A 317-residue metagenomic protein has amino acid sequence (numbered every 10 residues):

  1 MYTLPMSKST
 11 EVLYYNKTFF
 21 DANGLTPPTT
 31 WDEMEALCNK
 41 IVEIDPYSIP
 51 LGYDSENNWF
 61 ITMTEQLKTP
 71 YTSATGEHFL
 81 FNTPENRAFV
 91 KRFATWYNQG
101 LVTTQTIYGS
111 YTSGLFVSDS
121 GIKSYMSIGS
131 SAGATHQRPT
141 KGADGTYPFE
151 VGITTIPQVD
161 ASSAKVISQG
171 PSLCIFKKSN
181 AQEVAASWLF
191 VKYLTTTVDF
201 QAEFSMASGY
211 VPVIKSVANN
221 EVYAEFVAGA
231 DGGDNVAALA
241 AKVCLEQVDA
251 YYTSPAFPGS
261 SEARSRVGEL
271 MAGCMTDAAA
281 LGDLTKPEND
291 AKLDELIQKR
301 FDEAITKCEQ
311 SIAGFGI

Functional and structural regions predicted by a protein language model:
M1-T29, E35, Y53-G76, V90 (+4 more regions): Periplasmic solute-binding protein
Y2-T3, E43-S55, T197-A207, K307-G316: Bilobed periplasmic-binding protein-like "clamshell/Venus-flytrap" ligand-binding domains
F19-F20, N39-K40, S110-S127, E269 (+1 more regions): Short helices/loops that flank or line small-molecule/ion binding pockets
D21, V243-I317: Conserved C-terminal helix/tail region of periplasmic/extracytoplasmic solute-binding proteins
A22-N23, Q99-V102, K141-K215: Extracytoplasmic/periplasmic substrate-recognition and gating elements
P28-W31, V102-Y111: Short beta-strand-to-loop elements that line the ligand-binding cleft of bilobed periplasmic-binding protein-like
L37-K40, E77-I107, I156: Glycine-centered hinge/linker elements that transmit conformational signals in sensory and ligand-binding systems
E56, I128-Q137, P171: Beta->alpha turn/N-cap motifs
